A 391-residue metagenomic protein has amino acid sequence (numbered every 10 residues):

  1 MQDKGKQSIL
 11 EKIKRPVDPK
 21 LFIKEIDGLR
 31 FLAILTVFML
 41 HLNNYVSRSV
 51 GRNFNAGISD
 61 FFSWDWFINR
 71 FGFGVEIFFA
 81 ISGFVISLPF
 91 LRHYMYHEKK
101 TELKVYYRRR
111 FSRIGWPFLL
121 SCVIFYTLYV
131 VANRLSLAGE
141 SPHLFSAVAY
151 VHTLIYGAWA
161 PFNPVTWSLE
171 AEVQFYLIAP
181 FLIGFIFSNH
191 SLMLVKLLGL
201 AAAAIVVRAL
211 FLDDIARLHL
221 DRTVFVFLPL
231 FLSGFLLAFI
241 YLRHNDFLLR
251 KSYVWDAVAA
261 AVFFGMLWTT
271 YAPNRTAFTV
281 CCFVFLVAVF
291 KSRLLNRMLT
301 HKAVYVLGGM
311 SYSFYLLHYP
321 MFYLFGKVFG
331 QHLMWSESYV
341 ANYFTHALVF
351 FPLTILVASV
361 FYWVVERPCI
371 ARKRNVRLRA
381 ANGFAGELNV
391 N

Functional and structural regions predicted by a protein language model:
Q2-E25, L32, M39-F71, L88-L103 (+6 more regions): Alpha-helical transmembrane segments in multi-pass integral membrane proteins
L21-I23, Y96-L119, S136, F175-I178: Membrane-interfacial loop-to-helix junctions in multi-pass inner-membrane proteins
I23, G72, I114, A149-I205 (+1 more regions): Hydrophobic alpha-helical segments with transmembrane-like composition
L29-V37, L120-S121, K196-A204, A257-V262: Alpha-helical transmembrane segments
R30, E76, G83, E172 (+2 more regions): Short, conserved phosphate/pyrophosphate- and ester-handling motifs at nucleotide-, phospho-/glycolipid
H41, F78-F79, F84-L91, R110-G139 (+2 more regions): Specific transmembrane helices
E140-T153, Y319-G326: Short hydrophobic, aromatic-rich alpha-helical segments embedded in or entering the lipid bilayer of multi-pass
